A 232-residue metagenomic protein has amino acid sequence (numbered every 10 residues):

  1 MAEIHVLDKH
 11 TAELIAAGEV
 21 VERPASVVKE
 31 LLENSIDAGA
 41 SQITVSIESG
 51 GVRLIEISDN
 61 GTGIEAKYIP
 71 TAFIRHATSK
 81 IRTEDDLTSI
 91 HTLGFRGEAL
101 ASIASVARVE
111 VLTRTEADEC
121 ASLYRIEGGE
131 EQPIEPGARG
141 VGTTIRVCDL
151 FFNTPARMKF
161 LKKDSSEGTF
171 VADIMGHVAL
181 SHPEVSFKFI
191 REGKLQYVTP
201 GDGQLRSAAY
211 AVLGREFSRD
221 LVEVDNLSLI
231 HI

Functional and structural regions predicted by a protein language model:
A2-I230: N-terminal phosphate-binding caps/lids of nucleotide- and nucleic-acid-binding domains
